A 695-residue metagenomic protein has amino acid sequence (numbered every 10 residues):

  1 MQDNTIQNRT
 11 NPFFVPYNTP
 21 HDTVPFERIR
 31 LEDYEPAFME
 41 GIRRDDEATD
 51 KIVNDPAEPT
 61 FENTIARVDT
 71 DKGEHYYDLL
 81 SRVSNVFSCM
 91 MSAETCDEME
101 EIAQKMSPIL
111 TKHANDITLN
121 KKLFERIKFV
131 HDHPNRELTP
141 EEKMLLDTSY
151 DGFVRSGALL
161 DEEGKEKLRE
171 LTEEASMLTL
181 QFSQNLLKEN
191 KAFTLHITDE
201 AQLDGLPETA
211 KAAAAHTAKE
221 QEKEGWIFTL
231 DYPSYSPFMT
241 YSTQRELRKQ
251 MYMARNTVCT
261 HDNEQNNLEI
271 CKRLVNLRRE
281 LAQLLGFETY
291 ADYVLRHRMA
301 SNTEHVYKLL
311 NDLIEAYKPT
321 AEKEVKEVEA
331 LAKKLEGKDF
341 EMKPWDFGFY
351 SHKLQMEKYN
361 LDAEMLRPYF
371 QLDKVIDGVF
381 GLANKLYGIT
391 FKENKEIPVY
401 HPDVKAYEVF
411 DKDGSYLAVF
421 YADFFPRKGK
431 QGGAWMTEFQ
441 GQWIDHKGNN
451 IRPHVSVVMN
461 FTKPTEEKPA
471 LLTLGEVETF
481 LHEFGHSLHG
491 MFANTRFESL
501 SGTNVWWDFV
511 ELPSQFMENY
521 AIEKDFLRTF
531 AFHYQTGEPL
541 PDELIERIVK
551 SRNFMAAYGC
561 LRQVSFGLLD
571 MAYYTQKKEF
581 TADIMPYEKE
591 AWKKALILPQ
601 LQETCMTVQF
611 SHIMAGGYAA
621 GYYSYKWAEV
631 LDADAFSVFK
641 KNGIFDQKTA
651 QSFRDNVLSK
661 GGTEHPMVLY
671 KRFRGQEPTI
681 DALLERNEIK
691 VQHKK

Functional and structural regions predicted by a protein language model:
Q2-L206, F639: N-terminal helix-rich structural modules
N4-P36, E40, G225, K374 (+8 more regions): C-terminal, non-catalytic "cap/extension" segments appended to globular domains
N18-D33, N85-M106, K128-E170, T229-E269 (+6 more regions): Short His/Asp/Glu-rich catalytic/ion-coordination signatures at enzyme active sites or charged loops
R43, E47, K51-F61, L79-S92 (+23 more regions): Intrinsically disordered or highly flexible coil/loop and linker segments, enriched in small and charged/polar residues
Y77-V86, D147, D151, M253 (+3 more regions): Short, hydrophobic/amphipathic alpha-helical patches that form generic packing surfaces within helical domains
E141, L145-L146, M177, Q184 (+9 more regions): Active-site-proximal, well-structured secondary-structure segments within enzyme catalytic domains
T462-L481: Short pre-active-site segment immediately N-terminal to the catalytic Zn-binding motif
